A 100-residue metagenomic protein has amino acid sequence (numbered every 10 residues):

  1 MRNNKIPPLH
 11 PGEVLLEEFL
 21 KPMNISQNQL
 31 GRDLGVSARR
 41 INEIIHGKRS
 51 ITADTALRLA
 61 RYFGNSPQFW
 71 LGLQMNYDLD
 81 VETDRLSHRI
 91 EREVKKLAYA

Functional and structural regions predicted by a protein language model:
R2-I25, G72: A short, Lys/Arg-rich alpha-helix, primarily the initiator
P11, S66-P67: Hydrophobic side chains within well-formed alpha-helices
L20, G31, A60: The alpha-helix within a helix-turn-helix
I25-E43: Short alpha-helical DNA-recognition segment
S37, K48, F63, Q74-Y77: The DNA-recognition helices of helix-turn-helix-type DNA-binding domains
K48-R61: Short, basic-rich loop-to-helix N-cap that marks the start of a DNA-contacting helix
L71-A100: Short, charged recognition helix plus adjacent turn of helix-turn-helix-like nucleic-acid-binding domains
